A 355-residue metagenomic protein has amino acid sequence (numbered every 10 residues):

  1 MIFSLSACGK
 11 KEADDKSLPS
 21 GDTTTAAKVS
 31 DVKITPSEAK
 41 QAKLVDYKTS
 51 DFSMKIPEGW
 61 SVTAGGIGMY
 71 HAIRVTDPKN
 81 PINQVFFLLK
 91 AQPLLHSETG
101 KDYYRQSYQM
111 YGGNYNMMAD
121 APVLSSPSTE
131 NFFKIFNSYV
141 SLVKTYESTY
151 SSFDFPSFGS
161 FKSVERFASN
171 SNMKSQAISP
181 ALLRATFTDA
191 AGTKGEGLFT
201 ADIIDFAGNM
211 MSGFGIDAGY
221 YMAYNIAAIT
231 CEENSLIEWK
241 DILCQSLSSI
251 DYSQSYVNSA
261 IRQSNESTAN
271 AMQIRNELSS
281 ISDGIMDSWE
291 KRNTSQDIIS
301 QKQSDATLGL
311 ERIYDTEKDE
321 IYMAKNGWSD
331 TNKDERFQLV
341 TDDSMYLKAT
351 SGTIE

Functional and structural regions predicted by a protein language model:
S4-A7: C-terminal motif of bacterial Sec signal peptides marking the signal peptidase cleavage site
E12-A39: N-terminal, intrinsically disordered, polar/charged segments of Gram-positive cell-envelope systems that serve as
A42-K55, E233-C244: Short aromatic-glycine motifs in intrinsically disordered, low-complexity regions
T49-I67, S246-Q254: Proline-anchored loop/turn motifs at beta-strand termini and strand-loop-strand connectors
T63-A223, C231-E233, S280, E290-R292 (+2 more regions): Conserved polar/disulfide-associated segments of primarily extracytoplasmic proteins
Y224-A269: Surface-exposed amphipathic alpha-helical segments
S267, A271-N293: Short aromatic loop motif centered on NTY/YTY
